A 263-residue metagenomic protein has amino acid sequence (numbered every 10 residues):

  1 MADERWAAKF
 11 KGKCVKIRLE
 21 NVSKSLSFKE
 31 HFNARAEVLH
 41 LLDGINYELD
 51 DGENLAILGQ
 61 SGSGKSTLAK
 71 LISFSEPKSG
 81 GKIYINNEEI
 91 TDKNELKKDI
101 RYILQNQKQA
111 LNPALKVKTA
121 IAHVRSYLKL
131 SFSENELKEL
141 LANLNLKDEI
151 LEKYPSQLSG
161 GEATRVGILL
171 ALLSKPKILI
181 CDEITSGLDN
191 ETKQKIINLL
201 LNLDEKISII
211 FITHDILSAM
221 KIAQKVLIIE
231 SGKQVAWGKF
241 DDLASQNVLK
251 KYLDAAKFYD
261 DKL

Functional and structural regions predicted by a protein language model:
A2, W6-K9, E230, D241-L263: C-terminal boundary and immediately downstream tail of ABC-type ATPase nucleotide-binding domains
S73: Helix-to-loop junction immediately C-terminal to a conserved catalytic motif
G81-L96, A236: Conserved ABC transporter NBD signature motif
N106, A114-Y127: Q-loop/switch helix immediately C-terminal to the Walker
Y154-L158, E162: Conserved ABC ATPase signature
L179-D182: Catalytic Walker B motif of ABC-type/P-loop ATPase nucleotide-binding domains
A219-K221: A short, surface-exposed alpha-helical micro-motif characterized by mixed small hydrophobic and charged/polar residues
